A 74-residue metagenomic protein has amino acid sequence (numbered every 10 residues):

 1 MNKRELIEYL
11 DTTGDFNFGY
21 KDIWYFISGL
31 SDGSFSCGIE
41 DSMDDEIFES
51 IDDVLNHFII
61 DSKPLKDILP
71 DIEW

Functional and structural regions predicted by a protein language model:
M1-G19: Negatively charged, low-complexity tracts enriched in Asp/Glu with abundant Ser/Thr
K3, K21, K63-K66: Context-gated lysine
E5, G29, L69, E73: Solvent-exposed, flexible loop/coil residues
Y9-T12, W24-F26, E73-W74: Generic detector of bulky aromatic hydrophobic side chains
N17-W24, D71: Short glycine-rich, low-complexity/disordered patches
W24-H57: Acidic, low-complexity, intrinsically disordered interaction modules
E49-W74: Mixed-charge, Lys/Arg-enriched low-complexity segments
